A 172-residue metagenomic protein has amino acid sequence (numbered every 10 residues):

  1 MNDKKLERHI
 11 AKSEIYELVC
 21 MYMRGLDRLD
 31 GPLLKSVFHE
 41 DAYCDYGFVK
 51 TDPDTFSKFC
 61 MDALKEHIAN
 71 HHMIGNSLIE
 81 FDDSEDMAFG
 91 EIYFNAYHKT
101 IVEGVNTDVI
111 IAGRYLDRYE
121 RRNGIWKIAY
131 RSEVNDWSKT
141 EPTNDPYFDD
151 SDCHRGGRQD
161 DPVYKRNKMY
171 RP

Functional and structural regions predicted by a protein language model:
M1-R24, R28, P32, S36: Short, low-complexity N-terminal intrinsically disordered segments enriched in polar/charged residues
S13, A69-N70, D108-I110: Transmembrane beta-barrel outer-membrane domains
L26, F38, F94-A96, S132-N135: Short beta-strand segments enriched in hydrophobic/aromatic residues within well-folded beta-rich domains
G31-H98: A solvent-exposed, acidic/Ser-Thr-rich amphipathic alpha-helical stretch
H72-I74, I110-Y115: Short, surface-exposed coil-to-beta transition loops
M87-F89, A112-P146: Short beta-strand edge/turn micro-motifs at domain boundaries
Y97-T107, S138-K139: Short, cysteine-centered beta-strand-loop-beta hairpins and adjacent loop/turn segments enriched in charged/polar
E141-P172: Acidic/histidine-enriched, glycine/proline-rich intrinsically disordered or flexible terminal extensions
